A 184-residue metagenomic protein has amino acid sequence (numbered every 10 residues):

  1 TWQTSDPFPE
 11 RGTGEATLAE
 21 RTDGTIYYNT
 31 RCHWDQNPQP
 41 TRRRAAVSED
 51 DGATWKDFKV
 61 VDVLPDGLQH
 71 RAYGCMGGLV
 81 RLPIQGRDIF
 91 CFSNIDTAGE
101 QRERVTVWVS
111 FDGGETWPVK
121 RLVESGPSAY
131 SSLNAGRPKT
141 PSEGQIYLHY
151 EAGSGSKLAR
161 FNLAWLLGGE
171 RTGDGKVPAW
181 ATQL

Functional and structural regions predicted by a protein language model:
T1-L184: Asp-box/BNR beta-propeller blade signature and adjacent active/binding-site loops in extracellular glycan-interacting
